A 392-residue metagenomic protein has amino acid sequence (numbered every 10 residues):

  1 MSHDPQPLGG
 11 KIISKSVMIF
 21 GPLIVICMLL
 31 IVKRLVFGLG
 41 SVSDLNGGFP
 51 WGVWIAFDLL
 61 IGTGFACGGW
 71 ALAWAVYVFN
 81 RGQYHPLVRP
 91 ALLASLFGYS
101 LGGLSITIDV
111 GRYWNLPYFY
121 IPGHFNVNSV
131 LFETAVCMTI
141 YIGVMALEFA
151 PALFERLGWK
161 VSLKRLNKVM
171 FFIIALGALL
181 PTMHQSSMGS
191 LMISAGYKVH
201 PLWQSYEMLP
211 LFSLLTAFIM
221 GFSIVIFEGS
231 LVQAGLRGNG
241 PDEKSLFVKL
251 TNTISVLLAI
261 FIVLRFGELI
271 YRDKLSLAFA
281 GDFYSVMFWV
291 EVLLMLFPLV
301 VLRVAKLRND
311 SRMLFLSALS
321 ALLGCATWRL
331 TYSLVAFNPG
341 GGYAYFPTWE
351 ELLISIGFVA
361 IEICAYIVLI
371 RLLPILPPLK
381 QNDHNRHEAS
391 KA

Functional and structural regions predicted by a protein language model:
M1-G68, L72, E362-I363, I367 (+1 more regions): N-terminal signal-anchor module of multipass membrane proteins
G9-I13, G21-C27, Q83, I121-L307 (+1 more regions): Long, contiguous internal "core" modules enriched in hydrophobic/ aromatic residues
S14-M18, F37-W51, P90, Y113-W114 (+4 more regions): Aromatic-rich, lipid-facing transmembrane alpha helices and their immediate juxtamembrane interface loops in integral
V32-S43, T107-Y118, H184-Y197, F266-R272 (+1 more regions): Membrane-helix interface motif
R34-D44, V76-V88, V110-W114, V304-K306 (+2 more regions): Juxtamembrane/interface segments at transmembrane-helix termini
F49-N115: Membrane helical hairpin/interfacial module
S100-L101, P181-M183, F261-L264, S320-L330: Aromatic-anchored segments of alpha-helical transmembrane domains
N309-A392: TerminUS-proximal long segments
